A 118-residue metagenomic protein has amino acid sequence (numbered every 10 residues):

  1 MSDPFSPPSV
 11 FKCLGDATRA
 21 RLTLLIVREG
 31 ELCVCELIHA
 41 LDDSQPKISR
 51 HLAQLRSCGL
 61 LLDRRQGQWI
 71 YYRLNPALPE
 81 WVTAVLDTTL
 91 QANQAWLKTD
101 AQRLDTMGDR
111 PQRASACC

Functional and structural regions predicted by a protein language model:
S2, E80-C118: Amphipathic alpha-helical dimerization/coiled-coil segments that flank or bridge DNA-binding/regulatory modules
F5-S44, Q66-L78: N-terminal helix-turn-helix DNA-binding core of bacterial DNA-binding proteins
L52-A53: Short, hydrophobic-biased segments on the C-terminal half of alpha helices that form "recognition helices"
G59: Glycine-centered, phosphate/nucleic-acid-interacting loop/turn motifs that mediate DNA/RNA or nucleotide
D63: Short beta-strand "wing" residues that participate in macromolecule-binding interfaces
